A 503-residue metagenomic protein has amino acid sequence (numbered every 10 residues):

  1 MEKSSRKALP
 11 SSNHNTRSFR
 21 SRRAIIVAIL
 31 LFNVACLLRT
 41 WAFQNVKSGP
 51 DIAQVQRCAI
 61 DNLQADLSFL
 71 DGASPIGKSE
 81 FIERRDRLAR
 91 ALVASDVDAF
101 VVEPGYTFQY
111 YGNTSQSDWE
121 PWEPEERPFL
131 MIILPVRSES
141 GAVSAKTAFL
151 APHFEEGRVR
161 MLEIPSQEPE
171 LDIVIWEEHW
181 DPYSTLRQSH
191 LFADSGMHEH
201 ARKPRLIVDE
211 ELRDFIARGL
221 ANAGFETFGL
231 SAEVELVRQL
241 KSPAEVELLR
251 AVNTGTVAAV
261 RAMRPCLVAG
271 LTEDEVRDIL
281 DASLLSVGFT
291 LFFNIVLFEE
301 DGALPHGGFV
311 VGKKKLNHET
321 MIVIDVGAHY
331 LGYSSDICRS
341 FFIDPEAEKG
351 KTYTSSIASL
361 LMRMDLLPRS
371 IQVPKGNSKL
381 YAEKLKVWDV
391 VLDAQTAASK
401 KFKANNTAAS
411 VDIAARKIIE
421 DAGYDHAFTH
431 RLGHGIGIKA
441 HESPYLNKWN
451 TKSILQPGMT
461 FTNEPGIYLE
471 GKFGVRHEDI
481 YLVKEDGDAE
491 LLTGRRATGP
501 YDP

Functional and structural regions predicted by a protein language model:
E2-P503: Active-site neighborhoods and metal-handling regions in enzymes and metal-associated proteins
